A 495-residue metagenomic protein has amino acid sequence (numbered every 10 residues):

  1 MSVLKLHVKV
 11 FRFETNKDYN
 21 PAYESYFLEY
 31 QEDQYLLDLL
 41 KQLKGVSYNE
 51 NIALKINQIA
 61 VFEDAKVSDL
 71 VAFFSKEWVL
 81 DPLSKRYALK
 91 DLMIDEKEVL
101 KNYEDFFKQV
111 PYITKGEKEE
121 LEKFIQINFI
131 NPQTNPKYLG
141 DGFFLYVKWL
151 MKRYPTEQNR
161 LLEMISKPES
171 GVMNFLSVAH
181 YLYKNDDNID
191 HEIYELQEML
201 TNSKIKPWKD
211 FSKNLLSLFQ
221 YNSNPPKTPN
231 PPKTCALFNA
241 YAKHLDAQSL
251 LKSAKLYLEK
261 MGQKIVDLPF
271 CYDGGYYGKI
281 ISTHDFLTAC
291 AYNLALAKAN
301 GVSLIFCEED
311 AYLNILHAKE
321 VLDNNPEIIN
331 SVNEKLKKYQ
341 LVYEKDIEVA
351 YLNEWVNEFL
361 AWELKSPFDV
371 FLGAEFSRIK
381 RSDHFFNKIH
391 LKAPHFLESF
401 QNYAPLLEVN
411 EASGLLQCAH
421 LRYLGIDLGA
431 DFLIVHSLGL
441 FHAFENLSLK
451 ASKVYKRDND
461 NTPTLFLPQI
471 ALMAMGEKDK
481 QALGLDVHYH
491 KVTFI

Functional and structural regions predicted by a protein language model:
S2-E24, L36, N202-I495: Iron-sulfur cluster-binding electron-transfer modules in prokaryotic oxidoreductases
S2-L216: Signature of N-terminal electron-transfer/Fe-S-associated modules in redox systems
